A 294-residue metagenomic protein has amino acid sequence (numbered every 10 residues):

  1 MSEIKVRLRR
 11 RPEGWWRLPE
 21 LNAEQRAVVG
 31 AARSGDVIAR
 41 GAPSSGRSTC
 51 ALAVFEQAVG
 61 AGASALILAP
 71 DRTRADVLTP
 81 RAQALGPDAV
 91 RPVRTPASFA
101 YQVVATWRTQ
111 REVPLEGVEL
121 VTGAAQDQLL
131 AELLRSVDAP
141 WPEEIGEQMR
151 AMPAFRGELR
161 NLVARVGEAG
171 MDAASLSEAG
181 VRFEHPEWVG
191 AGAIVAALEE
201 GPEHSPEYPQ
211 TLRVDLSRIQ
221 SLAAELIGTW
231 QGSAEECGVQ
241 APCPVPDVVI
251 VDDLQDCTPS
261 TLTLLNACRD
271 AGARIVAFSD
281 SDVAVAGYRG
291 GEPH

Functional and structural regions predicted by a protein language model:
S2-G30, G35-P43, C50, E143-I250 (+1 more regions): Accessory N-terminal region flanking or inserted into the helicase ATPase core in nucleic-acid motor proteins
I4, L262-H294: Conserved RecA-like helicase ATPase core segment that couples NTP binding/hydrolysis to strand translocation
R40, G62-N161: Conserved P-loop NTPase-based nucleic-acid remodeling module centered on helicase motor cores
S48-A61: Walker A/P-loop NTP-binding motif
A61, A241-P244, A267-G272: Short, conserved loop/helix-junction motifs that constitute active-site signature segments in enzyme catalytic cores
S64, P246-V248, A273-V276: Loop/turn-to-beta-strand initiation segments
V249-C257, S281-D282: Conserved Walker B
